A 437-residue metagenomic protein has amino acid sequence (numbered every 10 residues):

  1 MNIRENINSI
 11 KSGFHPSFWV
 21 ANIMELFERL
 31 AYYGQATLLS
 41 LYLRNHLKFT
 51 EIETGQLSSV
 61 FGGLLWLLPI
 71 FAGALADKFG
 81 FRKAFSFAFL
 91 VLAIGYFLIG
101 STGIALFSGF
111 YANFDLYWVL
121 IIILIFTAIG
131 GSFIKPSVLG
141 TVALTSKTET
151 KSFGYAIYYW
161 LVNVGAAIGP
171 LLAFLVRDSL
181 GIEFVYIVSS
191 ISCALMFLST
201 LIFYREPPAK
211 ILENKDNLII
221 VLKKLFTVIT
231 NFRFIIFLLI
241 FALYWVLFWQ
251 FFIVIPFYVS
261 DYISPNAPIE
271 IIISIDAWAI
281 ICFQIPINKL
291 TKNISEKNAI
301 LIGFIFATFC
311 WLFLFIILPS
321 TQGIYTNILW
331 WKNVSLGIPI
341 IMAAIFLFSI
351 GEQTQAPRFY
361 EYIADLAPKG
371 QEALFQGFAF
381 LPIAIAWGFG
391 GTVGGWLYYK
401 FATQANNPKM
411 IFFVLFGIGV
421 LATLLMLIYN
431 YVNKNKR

Functional and structural regions predicted by a protein language model:
N2-H15, K210-L239: Juxtamembrane intracellular "pre-TM" segments in multi-pass secondary transporters
Y32-S40, F232-E270: Extracytoplasmic gate region of multi-pass secondary transporters
F49-G63, W118, F153-A156, S260-A279 (+3 more regions): Loop-to-transmembrane helix entry
S59-A74, S274-I287, I385: Central cavity-lining transmembrane alpha-helices of secondary-active solute carriers, predominantly the Major
L65, S152-R177, S192-C193, A379-T392: Glycine-rich segments within core transmembrane alpha-helices of 12-TM secondary carriers
L68-F81, R177, C282-I302, Y398: Helix-to-loop junctions at the C-terminal end of transmembrane segments in multipass secondary transporters
L90-D115, F306-N333: C-terminal ends and interior cores of transmembrane alpha-helices in multi-pass membrane transporters/permeases
F114-Y117, L175-S192, W396-V420: A membrane-interface helix-boundary motif in multi-pass transporters
